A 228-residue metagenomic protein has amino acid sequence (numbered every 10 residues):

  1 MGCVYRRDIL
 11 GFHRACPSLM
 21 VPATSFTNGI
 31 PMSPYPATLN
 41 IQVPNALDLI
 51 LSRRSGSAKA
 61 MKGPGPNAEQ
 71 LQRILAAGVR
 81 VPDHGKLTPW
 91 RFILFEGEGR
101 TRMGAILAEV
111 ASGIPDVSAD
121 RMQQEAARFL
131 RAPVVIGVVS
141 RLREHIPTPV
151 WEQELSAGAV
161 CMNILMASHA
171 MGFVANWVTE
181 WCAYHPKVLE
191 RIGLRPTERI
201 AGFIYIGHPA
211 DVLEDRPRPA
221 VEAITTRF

Functional and structural regions predicted by a protein language model:
L10-F12, L19: Leucine-biased recognition of intrinsically disordered, low-complexity hydrophobic segments
F26-R131, F228: N-terminal amphipathic, basic helical "cap/leader" segment at the start of enzyme domains
L49, V135-V139, F203-Y205, T225: Conserved hydrophobic/aromatic beta-strand scaffold that supports enzyme active sites
G78, I136, L142-E190: Small-aliphatic-rich amphipathic alpha-helix that forms the alpha element of a beta-alpha
I192-R216: A glycine-rich helix N-cap at a beta->alpha junction
D215-F228: Phosphate/diphosphate-binding glycine-rich loops and adjacent basic-rich segments that engage nucleotide
